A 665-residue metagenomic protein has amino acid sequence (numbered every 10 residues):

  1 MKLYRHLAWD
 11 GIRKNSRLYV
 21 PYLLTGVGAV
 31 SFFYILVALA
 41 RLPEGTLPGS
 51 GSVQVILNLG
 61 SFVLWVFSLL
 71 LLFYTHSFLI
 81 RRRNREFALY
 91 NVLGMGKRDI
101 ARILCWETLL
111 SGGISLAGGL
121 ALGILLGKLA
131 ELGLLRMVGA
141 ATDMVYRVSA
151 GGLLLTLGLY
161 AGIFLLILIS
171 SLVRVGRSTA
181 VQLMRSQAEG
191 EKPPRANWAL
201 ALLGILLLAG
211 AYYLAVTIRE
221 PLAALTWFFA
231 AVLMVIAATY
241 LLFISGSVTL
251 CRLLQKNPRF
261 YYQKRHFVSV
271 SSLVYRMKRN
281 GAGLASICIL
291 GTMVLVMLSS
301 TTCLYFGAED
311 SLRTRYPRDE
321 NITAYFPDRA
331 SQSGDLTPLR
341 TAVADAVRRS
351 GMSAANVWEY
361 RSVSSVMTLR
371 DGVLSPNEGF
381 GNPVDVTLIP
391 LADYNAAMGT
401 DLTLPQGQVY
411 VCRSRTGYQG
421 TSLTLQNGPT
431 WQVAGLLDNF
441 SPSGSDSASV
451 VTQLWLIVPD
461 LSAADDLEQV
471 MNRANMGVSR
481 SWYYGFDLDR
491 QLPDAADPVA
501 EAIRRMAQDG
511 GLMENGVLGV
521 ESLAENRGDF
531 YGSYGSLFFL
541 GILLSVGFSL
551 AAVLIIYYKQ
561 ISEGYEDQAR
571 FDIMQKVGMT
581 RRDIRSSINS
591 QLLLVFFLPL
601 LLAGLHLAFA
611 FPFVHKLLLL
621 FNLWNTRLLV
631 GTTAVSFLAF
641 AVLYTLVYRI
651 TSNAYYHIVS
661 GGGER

Functional and structural regions predicted by a protein language model:
M1-H6, R177-E191, Y565-E566, Y656-R665: Short cytosolic juxtamembrane segments of multi-pass membrane proteins
M1-V30, P193-W198, L207, L242-G291 (+1 more regions): N-terminal Sec/SRP start-transfer signal
R17-G45, S52-A88, T108-L122, I236 (+4 more regions): Hydrophobic alpha-helical transmembrane segments of multi-pass inner-membrane transport and secretion
Y19-L23, N58, L153-G158, W198-L202 (+2 more regions): Hydrophobic alpha-helical transmembrane segments
A38-S50, L120-G152, A209-T226, P599-G662: Short helix-loop junctions at transmembrane helix boundaries
L110-L254: Hydrophobic alpha-helical segments
L312-L550: Basic-flanked hydrophobic alpha-helices used for secretion and membrane insertion
